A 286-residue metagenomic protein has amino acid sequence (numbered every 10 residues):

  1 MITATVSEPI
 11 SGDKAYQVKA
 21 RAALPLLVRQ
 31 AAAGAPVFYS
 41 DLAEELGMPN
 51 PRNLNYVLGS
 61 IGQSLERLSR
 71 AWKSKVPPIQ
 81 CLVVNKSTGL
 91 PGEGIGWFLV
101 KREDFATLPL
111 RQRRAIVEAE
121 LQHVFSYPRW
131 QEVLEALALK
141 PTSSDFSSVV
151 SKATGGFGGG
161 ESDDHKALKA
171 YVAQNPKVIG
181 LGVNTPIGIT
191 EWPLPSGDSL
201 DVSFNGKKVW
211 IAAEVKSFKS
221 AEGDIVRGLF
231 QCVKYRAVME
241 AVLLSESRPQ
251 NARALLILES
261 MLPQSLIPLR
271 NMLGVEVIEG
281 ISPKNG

Functional and structural regions predicted by a protein language model:
T5-P25, Q30-A31, A35-D145: Nucleic acid-binding interface residues in structured DNA/RNA-binding domains, emphasizing the DNA-engaging scaffolds
A35, K73-P77, V183, L244-A252: Short helix-terminating capping/connector loops at secondary-structure junctions
N53-L54, S220-F230: Active-site-adjacent loop/helix micro-motif of nuclease/hydrolase catalytic cores
A138-K166: Interdomain/boundary linker segments immediately adjacent to catalytic/signaling cores
G160, V178-V209: Active-site metal-binding core of divalent-cation-utilizing nuclease and nuclease-like domains
V172, V202-F204, K208-K219, Y235: Conserved catalytic cores of phosphodiester-cleaving nucleases, focusing on short active-site segments
S217, E222-I225, R236-V275: Nucleic-acid nuclease catalytic cores
N271-G286: Charged, structured surface patches that assemble and position nucleic-acid processing machinery
